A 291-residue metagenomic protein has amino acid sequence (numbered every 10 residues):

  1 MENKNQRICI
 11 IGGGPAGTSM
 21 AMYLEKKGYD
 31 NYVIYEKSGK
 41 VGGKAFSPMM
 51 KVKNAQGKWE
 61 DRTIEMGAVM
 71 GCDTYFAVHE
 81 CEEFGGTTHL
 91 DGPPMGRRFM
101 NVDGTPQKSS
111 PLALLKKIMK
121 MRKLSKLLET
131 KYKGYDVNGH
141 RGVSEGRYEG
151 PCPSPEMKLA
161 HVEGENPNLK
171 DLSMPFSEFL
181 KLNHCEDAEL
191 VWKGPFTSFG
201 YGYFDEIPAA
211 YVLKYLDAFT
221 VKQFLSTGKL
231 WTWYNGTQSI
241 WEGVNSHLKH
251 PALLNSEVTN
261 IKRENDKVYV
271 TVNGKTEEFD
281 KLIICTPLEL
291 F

Functional and structural regions predicted by a protein language model:
Q6-V33: N-terminal Rossmann-like FAD-binding beta1-loop-alpha1 element of flavoenzymes
A16, K40, E289: Conserved Rossmann-like nucleotide-cofactor binding loop
E25-K51: Glycine-rich FAD pyrophosphate-binding loop
G43-Y75, K131, P155-E163: Glycine-rich active-site loop/strand segments that organize a redox cofactor
V78-E206: Mobile amphipathic helical/loop "lid" adjacent to a hydrophobic cofactor/ligand pocket
Y215-V268: Helical element adjacent to the flavin cofactor pocket in flavoenzyme catalytic cores
V272-K281: Core beta-strand elements of the Rossmann-like FAD/NAD(P) dinucleotide-binding domain in flavoenzyme oxidoreductases
I284-F291: Flavin (primarily FAD) binding-site architecture
